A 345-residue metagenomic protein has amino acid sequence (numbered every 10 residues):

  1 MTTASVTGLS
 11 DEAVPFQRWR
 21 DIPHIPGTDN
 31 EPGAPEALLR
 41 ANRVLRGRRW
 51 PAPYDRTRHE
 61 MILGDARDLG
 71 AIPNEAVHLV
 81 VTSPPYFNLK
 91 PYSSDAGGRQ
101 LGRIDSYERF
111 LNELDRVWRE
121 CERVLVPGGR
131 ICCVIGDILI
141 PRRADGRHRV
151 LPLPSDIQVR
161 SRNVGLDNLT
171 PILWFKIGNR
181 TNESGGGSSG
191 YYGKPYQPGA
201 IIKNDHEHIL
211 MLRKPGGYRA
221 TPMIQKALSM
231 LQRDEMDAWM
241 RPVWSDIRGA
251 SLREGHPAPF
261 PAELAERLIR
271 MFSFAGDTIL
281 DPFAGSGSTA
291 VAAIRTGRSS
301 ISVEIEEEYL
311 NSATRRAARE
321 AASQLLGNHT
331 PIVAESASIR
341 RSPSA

Functional and structural regions predicted by a protein language model:
M1-S312, A345: Core catalytic lobe of class I
S5, A318-R319, E335-S338: Intrinsic disorder/low-complexity segments
L63-D68, P331-S338: Conserved SAM/SAH-binding loop
M223-A227, Q324-A334: Short, flexible loop/turn segments with low-complexity composition
T314-Q324: C-terminal helical cap(s) of enzyme catalytic domains, especially alpha/beta-barrels
R340-S344: C-terminal catalytic and target-recognition region of SAM-dependent MTase-like enzymes, primarily methyltransferases
